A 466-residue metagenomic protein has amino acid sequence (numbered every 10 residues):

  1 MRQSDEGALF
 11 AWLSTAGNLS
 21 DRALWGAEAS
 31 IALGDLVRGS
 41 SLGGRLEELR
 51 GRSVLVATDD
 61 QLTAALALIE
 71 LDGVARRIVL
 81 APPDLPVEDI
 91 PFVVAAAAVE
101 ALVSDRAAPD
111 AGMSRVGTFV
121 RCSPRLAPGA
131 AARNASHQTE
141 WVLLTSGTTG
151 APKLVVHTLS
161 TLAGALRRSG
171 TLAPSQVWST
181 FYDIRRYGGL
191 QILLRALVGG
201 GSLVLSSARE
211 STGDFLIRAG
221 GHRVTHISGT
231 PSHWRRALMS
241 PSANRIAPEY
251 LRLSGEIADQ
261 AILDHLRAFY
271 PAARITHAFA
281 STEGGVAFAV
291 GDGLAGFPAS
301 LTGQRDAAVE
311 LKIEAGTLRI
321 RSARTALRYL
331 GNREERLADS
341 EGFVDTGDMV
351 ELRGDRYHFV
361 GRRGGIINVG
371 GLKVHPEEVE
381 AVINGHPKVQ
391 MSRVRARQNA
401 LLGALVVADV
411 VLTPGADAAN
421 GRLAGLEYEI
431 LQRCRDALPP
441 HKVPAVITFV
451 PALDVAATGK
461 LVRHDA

Functional and structural regions predicted by a protein language model:
R2-S20, D59, P124-L144, V156 (+1 more regions): Conserved pre-ATP/AMP-binding loop-to-beta segment of ANL
A32, E140-R167: Conserved AMP-binding A3 loop
L42-D84, T180-D183, K373: Conserved AMP-binding/adenylate-forming
A163-V177, R185-T225: Conserved AMP-binding/adenylation subdomain of ANL enzymes
H226, L238-F297: Gly/Ser/Thr-rich phosphate-binding loop
K312-G342, L372-V374: Conserved ATP/PPi-binding loop(s) of AMP-dependent carboxylate-activating enzymes
S322, G342, G347-K442: AMP-binding/adenylate-forming catalytic core of the ANL superfamily
L438-L461: AMP-binding/adenylate-forming catalytic domain of the ANL superfamily
